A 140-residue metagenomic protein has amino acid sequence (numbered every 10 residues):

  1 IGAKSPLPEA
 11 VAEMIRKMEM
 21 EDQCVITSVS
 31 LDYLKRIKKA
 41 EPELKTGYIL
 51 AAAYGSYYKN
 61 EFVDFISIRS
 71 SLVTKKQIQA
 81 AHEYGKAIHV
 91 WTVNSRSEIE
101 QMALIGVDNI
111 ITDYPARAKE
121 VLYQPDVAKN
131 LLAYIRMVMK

Functional and structural regions predicted by a protein language model:
I1-K140: Short loop-to-alpha-helix "cap/lid" segments that border enzyme active sites across diverse enzyme classes
